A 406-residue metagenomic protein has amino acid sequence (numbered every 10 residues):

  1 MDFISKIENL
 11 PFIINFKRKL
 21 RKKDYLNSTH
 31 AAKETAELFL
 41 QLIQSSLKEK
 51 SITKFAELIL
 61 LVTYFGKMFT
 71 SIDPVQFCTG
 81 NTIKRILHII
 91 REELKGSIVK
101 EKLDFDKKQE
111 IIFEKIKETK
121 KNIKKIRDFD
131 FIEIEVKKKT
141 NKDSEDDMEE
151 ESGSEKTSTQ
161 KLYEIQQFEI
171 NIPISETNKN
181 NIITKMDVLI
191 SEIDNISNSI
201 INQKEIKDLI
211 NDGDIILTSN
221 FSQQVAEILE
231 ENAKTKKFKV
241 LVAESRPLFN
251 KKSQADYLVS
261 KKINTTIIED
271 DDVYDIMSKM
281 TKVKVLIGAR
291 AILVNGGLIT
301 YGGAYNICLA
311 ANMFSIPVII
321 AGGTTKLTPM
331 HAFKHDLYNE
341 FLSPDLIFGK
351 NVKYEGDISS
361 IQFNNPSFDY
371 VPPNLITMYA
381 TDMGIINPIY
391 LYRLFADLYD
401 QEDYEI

Functional and structural regions predicted by a protein language model:
M1-E145, E151, E155-K156: Long amphipathic alpha-helical segments
K22-T29, Q44-E49, I215-S222, V294-T300: Short, glycine-rich nucleotide/cofactor-binding loops
V75, I215-A226, P247: Gly/Ser/Thr-rich loops at beta-strand to alpha-helix junctions that form or flank small-molecule/cofactor-binding
K121, F129-E169, K234-K237, S245-I406: Conserved phosphate- and dinucleotide-binding cores of soluble alpha/beta proteins, encompassing both enzyme active
I183-E192: Short glycine/proline- and acidic residue-enriched helix-loop micro-motifs that form flexible lids or anion-recognition
E192-N211: A short, well-structured juxtamembrane/interface segment
I210-D214, T235: Short helix-loop-beta connector
S222-K234, C308: Histidine-anchored nucleotide/phosphate-binding helix
